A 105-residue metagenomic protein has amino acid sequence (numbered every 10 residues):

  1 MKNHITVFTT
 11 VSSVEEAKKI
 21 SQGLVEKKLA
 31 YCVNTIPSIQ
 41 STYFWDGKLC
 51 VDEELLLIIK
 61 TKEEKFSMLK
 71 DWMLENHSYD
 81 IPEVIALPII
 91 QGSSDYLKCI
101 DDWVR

Functional and structural regions predicted by a protein language model:
M1-R105: Positively charged, small/polar-rich N-terminal and surface patches that mediate targeting and assembly and bind
